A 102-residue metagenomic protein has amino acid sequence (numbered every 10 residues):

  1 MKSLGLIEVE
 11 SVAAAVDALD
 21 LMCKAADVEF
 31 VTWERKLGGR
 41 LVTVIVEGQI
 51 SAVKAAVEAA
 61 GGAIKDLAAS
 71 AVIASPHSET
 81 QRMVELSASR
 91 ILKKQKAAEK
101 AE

Functional and structural regions predicted by a protein language model:
M1, C23, E34-G38, I64-K65 (+1 more regions): Solvent-exposed alpha-helices and their adjacent loops that cap or buttress functional pockets in soluble metabolic
M1-E10: Short glycine-/aliphatic-rich beta-strand segments at the starts of folded cytosolic domains
A13-D27: Short amphipathic alpha-helix segments
L21, A56-A63: Short amphipathic alpha-helices in soluble, non-transmembrane regions that often serve as interface/regulatory elements
A26-E29, G61-A68: A common structural junction motif
L37-R40, S70-L86: Short proline/glycine- and acidic-rich turn/helix-capping motifs at secondary-structure junctions
E47-V53: Helix N-cap motif at beta-to-alpha junctions
E79-E102: Short, low-order "capping/linker" segments at domain edges
